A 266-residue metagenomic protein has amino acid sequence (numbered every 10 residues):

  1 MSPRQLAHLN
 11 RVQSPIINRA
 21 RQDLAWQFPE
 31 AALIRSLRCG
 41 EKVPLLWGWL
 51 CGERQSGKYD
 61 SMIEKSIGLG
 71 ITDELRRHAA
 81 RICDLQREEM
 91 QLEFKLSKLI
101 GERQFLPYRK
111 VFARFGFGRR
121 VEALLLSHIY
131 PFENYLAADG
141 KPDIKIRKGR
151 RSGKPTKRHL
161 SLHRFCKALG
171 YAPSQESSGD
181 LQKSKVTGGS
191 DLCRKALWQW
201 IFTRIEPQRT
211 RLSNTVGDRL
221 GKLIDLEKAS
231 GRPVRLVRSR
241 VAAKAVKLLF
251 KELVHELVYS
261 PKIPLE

Functional and structural regions predicted by a protein language model:
M1-L99, R103: Long, charge-rich intrinsically disordered scaffolds of nucleic-acid metabolism proteins
S14, R21, A25-P29, G101 (+5 more regions): Hydrophobic/aromatic-lined pockets within catalytic cores
H78, Q104, F115, R158-H159 (+1 more regions): Active-site-proximal structural scaffolding
K110-V111, L124-R235: Phosphate-backbone recognition surface of nucleic-acid-processing proteins
A229-I263: Basic, amphipathic alpha-helical segments enriched in Lys/Arg and hydrophobic/aromatic residues
